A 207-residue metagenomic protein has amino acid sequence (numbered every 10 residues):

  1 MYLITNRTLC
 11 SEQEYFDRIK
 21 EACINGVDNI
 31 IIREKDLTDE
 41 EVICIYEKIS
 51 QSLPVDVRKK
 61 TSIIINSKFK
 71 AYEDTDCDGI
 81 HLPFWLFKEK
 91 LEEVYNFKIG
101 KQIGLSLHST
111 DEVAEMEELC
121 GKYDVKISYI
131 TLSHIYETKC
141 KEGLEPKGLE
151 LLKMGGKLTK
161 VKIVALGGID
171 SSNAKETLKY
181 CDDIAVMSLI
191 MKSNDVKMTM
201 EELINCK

Functional and structural regions predicted by a protein language model:
M1-E89, Y95-Y129, K147, K153-I163 (+2 more regions): Conserved N-terminal beta1-alpha1 strand-loop-helix module at the mouth
Y136-K141: A short acidic, helix-capping loop that chelates divalent metal ions and anchors anionic groups
D182-V186: Acidic, Mg2+-coordinating phosphoryl-transfer loop and its flanking beta/alpha structural elements, shared across
